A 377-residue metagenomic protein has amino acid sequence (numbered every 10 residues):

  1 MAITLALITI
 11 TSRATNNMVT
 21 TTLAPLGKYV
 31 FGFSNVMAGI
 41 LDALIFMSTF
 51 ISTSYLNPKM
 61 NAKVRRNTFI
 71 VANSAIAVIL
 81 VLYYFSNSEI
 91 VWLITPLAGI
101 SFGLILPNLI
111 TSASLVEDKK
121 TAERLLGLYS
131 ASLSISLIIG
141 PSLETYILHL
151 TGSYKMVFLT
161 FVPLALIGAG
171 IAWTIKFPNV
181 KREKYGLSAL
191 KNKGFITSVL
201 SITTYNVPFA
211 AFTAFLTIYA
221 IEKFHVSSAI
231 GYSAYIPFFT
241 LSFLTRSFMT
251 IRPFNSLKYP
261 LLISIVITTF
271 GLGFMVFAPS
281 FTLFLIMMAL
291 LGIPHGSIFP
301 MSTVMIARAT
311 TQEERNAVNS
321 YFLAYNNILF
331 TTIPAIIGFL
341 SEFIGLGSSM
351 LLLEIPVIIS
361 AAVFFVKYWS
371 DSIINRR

Functional and structural regions predicted by a protein language model:
M1-D42, N206-A220: Helix-loop boundary and gating motifs at the non-cytosolic
G27-K28, K59-N61, Y146-T151, A220-I221 (+2 more regions): Interfacial helix-cap and linker-helix signal at transmembrane-aqueous boundaries of multi-pass secondary transporters
N35-V36, K119-Y129, S228, Q312-F322: Loop-to-transmembrane helix entry/capping segments in MFS-fold secondary transporters and related SLC/MFSD carriers
S52-V64, T245-L257, S341: Helix-to-loop junctions at the C-terminal end of transmembrane segments in multipass secondary transporters
N67-V81, Y259-G273: Structural signature of the two symmetry-related core transmembrane helices
A98-A131: Cytoplasmic helix-loop-helix junction between adjacent transmembrane helices in 12-TM secondary transporters
M156-A172, M350-F365: Symmetry-related core transmembrane helices of the 12-TM Major Facilitator Superfamily/SLC fold
E314-I344: A late C-terminal transmembrane helix in Major Facilitator Superfamily
